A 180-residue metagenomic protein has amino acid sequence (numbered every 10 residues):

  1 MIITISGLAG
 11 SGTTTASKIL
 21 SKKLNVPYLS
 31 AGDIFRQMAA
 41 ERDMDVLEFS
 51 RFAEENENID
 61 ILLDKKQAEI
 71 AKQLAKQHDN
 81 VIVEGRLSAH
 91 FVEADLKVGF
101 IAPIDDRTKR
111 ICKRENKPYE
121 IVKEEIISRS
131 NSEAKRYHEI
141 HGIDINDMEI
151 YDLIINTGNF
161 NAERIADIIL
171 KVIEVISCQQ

Functional and structural regions predicted by a protein language model:
M1-A53, K76-D79, L96, P118-Y119 (+2 more regions): Glycine-rich phosphate-binding loop of ATP-dependent small-molecule kinases
A31-F91, D105-D106, N116-P118, N131-E133: ATP-dependent small-molecule kinase phosphotransfer cores that center on conserved nucleotide phosphate-binding segments
R36, A40-R42, A102-P103, H141-M148: Mobile beta-alpha loop/short-helix "lid" or hinge segments that flank ligand
I61, Y119-I165: Small-molecule kinase domains that catalyze NTP-dependent phosphoryl transfer to phosphate-bearing small molecules
G85, I101-A102, G158: Glycine-rich, N-terminal phosphate-binding loop of Rossmann-like dinucleotide-binding domains
A89-D95, N146-E149: Short loop/helix-cap segments at secondary-structure boundaries that form the rim of catalytic
E93-S128: Conserved phosphate-donor/acceptor-positioning beta-strand/loop module used by diverse small-molecule
